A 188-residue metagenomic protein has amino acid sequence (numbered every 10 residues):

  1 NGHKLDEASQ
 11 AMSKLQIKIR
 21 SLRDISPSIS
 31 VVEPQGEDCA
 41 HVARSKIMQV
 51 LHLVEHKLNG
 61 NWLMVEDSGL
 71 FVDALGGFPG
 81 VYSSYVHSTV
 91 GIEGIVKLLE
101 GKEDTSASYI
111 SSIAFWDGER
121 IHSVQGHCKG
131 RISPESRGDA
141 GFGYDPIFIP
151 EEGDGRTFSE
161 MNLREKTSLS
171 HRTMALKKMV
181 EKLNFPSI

Functional and structural regions predicted by a protein language model:
G2-I188: Anionic-ligand binding patches
